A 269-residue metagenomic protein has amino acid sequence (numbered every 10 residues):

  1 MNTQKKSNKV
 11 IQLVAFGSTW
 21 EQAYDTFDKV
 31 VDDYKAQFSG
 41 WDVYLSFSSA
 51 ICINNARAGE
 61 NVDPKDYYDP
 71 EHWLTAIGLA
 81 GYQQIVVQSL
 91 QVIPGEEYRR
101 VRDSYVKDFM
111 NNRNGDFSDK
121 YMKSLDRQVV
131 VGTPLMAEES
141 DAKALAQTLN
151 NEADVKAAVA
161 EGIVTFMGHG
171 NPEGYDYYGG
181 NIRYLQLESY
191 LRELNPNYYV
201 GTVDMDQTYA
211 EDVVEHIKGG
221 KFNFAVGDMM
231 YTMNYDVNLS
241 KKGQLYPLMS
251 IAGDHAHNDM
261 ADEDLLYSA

Functional and structural regions predicted by a protein language model:
M1-A269: Active-site-proximal alpha-helix that buttresses catalytic centers in soluble enzyme cores
